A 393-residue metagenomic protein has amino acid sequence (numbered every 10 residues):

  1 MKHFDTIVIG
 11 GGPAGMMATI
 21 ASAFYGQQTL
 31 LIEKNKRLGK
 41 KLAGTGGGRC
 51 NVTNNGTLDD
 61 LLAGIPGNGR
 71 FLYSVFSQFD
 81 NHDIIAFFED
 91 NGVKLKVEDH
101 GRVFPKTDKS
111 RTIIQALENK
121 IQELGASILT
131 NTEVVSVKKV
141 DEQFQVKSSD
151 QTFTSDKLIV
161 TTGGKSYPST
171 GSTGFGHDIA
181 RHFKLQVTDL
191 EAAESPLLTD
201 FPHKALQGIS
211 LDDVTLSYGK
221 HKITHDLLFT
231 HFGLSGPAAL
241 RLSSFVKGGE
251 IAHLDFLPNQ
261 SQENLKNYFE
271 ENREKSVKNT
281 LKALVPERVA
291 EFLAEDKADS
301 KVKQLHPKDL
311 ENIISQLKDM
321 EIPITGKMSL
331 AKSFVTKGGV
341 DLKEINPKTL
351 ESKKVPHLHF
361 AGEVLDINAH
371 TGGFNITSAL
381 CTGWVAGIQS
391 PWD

Functional and structural regions predicted by a protein language model:
K2-A14: Beta1/beta-strand and adjacent pyrophosphate-binding region of the FAD-binding site in flavoprotein oxidoreductases
K2-F4, S148-K157, I223-T224: Core beta-strand elements of the Rossmann-like FAD/NAD(P) dinucleotide-binding domain in flavoenzyme oxidoreductases
I7, A23-G47: Glycine-rich FAD pyrophosphate-binding loop
I7-I9, I32, V134, F153-S169 (+3 more regions): Short hydrophobic core segments
K36-L38, A43-G44, V52, L58-D59 (+3 more regions): An anion/pyrophosphate-binding glycine-rich loop and adjacent beta-alpha core in soluble alpha-beta enzymes
R49-V97: Glycine-rich active-site loop/strand segments that organize a redox cofactor
L129-T130, E291-N368: A glycine-rich dinucleotide-binding beta-alpha-beta segment and adjacent secondary-structure elements that constitute
T130-Q143: A conserved short coil-to-beta-strand element within the FAD-binding core of flavoproteins
